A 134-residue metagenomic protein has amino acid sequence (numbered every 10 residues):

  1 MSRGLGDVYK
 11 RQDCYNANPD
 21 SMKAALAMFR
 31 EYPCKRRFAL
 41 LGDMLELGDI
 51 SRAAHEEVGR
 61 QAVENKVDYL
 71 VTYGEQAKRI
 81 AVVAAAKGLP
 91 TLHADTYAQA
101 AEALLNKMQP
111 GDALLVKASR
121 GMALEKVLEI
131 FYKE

Functional and structural regions predicted by a protein language model:
M1-Y9: Single conserved hydrophobic/aromatic residue that forms the stacking wall/gate of nucleotide- or nucleobase-binding
K10-E134: ATP-dependent carboxylate-amine ligase
